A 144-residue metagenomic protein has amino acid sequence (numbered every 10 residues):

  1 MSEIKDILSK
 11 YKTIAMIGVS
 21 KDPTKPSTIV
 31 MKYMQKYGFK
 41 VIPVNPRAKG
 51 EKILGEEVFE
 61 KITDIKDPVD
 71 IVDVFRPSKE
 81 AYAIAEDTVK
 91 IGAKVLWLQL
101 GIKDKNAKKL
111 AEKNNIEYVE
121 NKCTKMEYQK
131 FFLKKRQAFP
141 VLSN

Functional and structural regions predicted by a protein language model:
A15-I17: Conserved beta-strand elements of the Class I
D22-K25, M31-K52: NAD(P)-binding Rossmann-fold cofactor-contacting core
E51-D67, D73-A83: Glycine-rich, highly charged phosphate/nucleotide-binding loops
D67, K105-Y128: Short acidic, glycine/proline-enriched helix-loop-strand junctions
D70-I71, V95: Structural motif
T88-A111: ADP-ribose/adenylate-binding Rossmann-like module
E127-N144: A charged, well-structured terminal subsegment
